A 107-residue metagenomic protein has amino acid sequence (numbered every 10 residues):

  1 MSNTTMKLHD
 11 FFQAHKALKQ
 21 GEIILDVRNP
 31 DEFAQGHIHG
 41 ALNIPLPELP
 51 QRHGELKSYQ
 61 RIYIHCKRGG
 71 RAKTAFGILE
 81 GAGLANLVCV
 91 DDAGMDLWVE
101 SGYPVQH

Functional and structural regions predicted by a protein language model:
M1-I23, N29-R61, G70-H107: Rhodanese-like catalytic fold shared by cysteine-dependent sulfurtransferases and DSP/PTP-type phosphatases
H65: Short, surface-exposed ligand- or partner-binding patches at beta-edge/loop junctions that are enriched in aromatics
